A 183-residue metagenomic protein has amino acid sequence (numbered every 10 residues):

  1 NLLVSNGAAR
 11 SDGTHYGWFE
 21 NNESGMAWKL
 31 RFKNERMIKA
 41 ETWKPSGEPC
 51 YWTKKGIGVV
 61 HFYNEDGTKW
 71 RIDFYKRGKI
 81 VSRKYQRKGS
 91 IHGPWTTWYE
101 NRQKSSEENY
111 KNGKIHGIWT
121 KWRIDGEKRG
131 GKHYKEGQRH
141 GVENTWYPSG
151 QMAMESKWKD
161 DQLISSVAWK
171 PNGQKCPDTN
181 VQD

Functional and structural regions predicted by a protein language model:
N1-D183: Glycine/tyrosine- and acidic-biased, solvent-exposed loop/turn segments at the edges of beta-strands
